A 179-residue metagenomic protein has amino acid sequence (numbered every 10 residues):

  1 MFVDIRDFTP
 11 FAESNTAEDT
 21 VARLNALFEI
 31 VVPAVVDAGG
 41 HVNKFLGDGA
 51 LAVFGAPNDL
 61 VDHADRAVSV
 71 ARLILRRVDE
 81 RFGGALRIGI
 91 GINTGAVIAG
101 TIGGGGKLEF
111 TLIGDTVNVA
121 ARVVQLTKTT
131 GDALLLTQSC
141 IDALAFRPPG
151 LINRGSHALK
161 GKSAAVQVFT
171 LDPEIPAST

Functional and structural regions predicted by a protein language model:
M1-F2, H41-K44, L51, R87-N93 (+4 more regions): Structured core elements
M1-S69, F110: Catalytic NTP-binding/metal-coordinating core of nucleotidyl cyclase/transferase enzymes
T9, L51-A52, I98-A99, I141-D142: Nucleotide phosphate-binding site architecture
T20-R23, L27, L46, H63 (+5 more regions): Helical mechanochemical/support elements of P-loop NTPase systems and associated helical scaffolds
N25-G40, A56-I90, D115-V124, Q138 (+1 more regions): Alpha-helical scaffold within the catalytic cores of cyclic-nucleotide enzymes
V53-H63, I90-F110, L126-T130: Catalytic strand-loop-helix junctions within cyclic-nucleotide turnover domains
G84, A96, G104-G106, K160-S163: Short flexible coil/turn linkers enriched for glycine and charged/polar residues that connect secondary-structure
A120, L126-T179: Cytosolic regulatory/linker segments at or just downstream of nucleotide-handling modules in signal-transduction
